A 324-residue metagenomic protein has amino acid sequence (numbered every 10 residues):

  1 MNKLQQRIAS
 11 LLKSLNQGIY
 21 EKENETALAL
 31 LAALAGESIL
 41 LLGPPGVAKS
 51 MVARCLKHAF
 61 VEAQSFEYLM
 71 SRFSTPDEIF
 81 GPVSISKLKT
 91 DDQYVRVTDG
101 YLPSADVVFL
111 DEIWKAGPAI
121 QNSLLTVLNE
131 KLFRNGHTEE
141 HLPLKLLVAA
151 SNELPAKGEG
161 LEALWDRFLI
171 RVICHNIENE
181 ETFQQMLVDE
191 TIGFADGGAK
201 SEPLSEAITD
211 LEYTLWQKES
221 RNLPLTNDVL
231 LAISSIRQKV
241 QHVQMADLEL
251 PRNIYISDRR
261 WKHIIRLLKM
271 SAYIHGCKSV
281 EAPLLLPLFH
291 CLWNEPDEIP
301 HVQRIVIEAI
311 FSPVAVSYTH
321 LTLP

Functional and structural regions predicted by a protein language model:
Q5-S38: Pre-Walker A (pre-P-loop) alpha-helix and adjacent loop at the N terminus of AAA/AAA+ ATPase modules, a conserved
Y20, L42-P45, Y68-L69, K89-D99 (+4 more regions): Conserved Walker
L34-S71: Walker A/P-loop
T75-L102: Short glycine-rich substrate-engagement loop in P-loop NTPases that contacts/grips substrate
S86-L88, K115-I120, L128-L204: Canonical AAA+ ATPase core
D111-E112, S123: Walker B catalytic acidic pair
C174-L248, C277: Conserved C-terminal "switch" segment of AAA+ ATPases
A246-N253, Y273-L321: C-terminal engagement/docking regions of AAA+ P-loop ATPases
